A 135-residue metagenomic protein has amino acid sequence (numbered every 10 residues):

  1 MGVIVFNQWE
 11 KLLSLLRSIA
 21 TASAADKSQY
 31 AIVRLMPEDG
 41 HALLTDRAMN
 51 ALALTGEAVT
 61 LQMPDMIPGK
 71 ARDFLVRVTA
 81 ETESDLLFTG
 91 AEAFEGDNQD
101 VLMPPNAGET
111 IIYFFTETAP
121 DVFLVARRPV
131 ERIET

Functional and structural regions predicted by a protein language model:
M1-A22: Extracellular "spike/adhesin" assembly and maturation modules and analogous cytosolic coiled-coil scaffolds
V3, A48-N50, D100-L102: Short, well-ordered helical secondary-structure segments
L15-G90, E117-T135: Exposed extracellular interaction/assembly regions and N-terminal maturation sites
A91-A107: Terminal beta-strand-rich extracellular "head" domains that mediate receptor/glycan or other ligand binding
G108-E117: Extracellular disulfide-bonded cysteine-rich modules/repeats
